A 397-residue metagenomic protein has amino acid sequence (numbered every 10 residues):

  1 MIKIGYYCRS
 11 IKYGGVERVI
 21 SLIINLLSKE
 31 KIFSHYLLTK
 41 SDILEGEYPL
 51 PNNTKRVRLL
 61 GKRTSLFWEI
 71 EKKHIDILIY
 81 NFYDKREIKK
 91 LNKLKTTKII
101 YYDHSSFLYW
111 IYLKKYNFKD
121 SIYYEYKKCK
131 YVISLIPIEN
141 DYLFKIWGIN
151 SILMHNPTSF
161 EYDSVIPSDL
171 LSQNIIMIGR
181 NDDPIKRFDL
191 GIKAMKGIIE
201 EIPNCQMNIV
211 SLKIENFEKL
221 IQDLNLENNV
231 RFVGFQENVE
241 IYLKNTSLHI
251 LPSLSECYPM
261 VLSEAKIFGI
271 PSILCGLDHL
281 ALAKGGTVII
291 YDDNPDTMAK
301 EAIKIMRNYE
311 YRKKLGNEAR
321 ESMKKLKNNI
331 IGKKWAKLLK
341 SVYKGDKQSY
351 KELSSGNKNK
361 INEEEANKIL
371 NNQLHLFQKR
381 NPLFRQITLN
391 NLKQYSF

Functional and structural regions predicted by a protein language model:
G14-L22, D182-G197: A conserved mid-protein helix/loop that constitutes part of the nucleotide-sugar donor-binding site
L37-L44, I178-R180, Q206-E218: Glycosyltransferase donor-sugar binding loop
Y80-R86, D103: Short His-centered aromatic/hydrophobic patch
K127-S151, F160: A short, active-site helix/loop in glycosyltransferases that binds the activated sugar's phosphate group
F144-K145, L153-S172, I241: Acidic anion/phosphate-binding donor-loop and adjacent secondary structure in glycosyltransferase catalytic cores
F235, L254: Aromatic "clamp/platform" in nucleotide-sugar-dependent glycosyltransferases that forms part of the donor/acceptor
P271-L274: Short hydrophobic beta-strand element within catalytic cores of glycosyltransferases and related nucleotide-activated
T287-D296, K304-Y309: Conserved acidic donor-binding segment of nucleotide-sugar-dependent glycosyltransferases
